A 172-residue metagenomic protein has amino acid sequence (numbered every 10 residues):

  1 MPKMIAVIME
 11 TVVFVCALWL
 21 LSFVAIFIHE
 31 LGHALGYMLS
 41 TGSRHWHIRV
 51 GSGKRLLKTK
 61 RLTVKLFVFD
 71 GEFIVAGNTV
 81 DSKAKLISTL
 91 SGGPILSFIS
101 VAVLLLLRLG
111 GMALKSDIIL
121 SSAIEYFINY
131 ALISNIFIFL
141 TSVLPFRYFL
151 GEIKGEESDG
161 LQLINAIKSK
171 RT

Functional and structural regions predicted by a protein language model:
M1-G36, S100-S134: Long, highly hydrophobic alpha-helical transmembrane signal-anchor segments
M1-V15, H45-H47, G77-D81, K85: Short secondary-structure boundary segments
A17-N78: Small-residue-rich helix-interface/hinge motifs
L62-K170: Metalloprotease/metallohydrolase-associated module, dominated by Zn2+-dependent proteases
